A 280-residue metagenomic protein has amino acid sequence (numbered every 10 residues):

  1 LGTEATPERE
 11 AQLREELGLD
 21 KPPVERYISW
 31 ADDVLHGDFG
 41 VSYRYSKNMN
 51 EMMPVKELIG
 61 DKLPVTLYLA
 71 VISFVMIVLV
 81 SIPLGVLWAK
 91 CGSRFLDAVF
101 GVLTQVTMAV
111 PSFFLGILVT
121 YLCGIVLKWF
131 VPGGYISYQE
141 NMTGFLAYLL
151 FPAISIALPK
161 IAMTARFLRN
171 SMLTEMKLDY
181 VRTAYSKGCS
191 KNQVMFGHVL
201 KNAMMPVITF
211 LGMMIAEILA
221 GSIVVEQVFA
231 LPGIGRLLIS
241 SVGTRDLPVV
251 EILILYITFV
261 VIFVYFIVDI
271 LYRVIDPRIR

Functional and structural regions predicted by a protein language model:
L1-I28, N48, L127-Y148: Hydrophobic alpha-helical transmembrane segments of membrane transport/permease proteins and related membrane-embedded
R9, L13, P23-F39, V55 (+8 more regions): Hydrophobic alpha-helical segments of integral membrane proteins, encompassing both true transmembrane helices
D20-I82: An internal, D/E-rich "acidic patch" concept
K21, D32-D33, V102-G133, S155-K160 (+1 more regions): Membrane-water interface segments at the C-terminal ends of transmembrane alpha-helices in multi-pass inner-membrane
V34-D38, S42, V126-F130, I218: A short secondary-structure junction motif
G40-Y43, L115-G116, V131-G133, A184 (+2 more regions): Short, hydrophobic secondary-structure boundary micro-motifs
L63-L96, S112, Q139-R280: Alpha-helical transmembrane segments of integral membrane proteins, especially multi-pass inner/plasma-membrane
